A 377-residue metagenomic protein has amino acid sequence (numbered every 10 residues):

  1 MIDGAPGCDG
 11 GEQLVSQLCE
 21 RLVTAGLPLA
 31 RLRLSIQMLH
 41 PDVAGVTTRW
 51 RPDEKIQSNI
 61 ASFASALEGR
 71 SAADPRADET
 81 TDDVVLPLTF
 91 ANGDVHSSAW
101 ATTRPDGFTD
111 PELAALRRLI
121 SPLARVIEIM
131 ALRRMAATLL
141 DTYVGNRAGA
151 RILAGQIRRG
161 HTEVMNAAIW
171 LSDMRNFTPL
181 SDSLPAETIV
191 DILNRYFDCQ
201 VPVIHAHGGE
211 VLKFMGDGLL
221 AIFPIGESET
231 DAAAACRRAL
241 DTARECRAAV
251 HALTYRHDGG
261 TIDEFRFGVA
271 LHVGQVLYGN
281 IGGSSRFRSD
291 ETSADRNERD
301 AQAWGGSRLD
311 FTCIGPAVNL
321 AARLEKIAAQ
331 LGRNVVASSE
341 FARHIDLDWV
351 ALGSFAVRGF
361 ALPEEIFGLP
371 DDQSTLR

Functional and structural regions predicted by a protein language model:
D3-Q17, E187-I189: Signal-transducing coiled-coil linker helices
C19, N194-G208, E229-V269, V273 (+2 more regions): Alpha-helical scaffold within the catalytic cores of cyclic-nucleotide enzymes
L22-A77: Structured interaction and signal-relay segments at domain junctions
D78-A91: A short, aliphatic-rich beta-strand micro-motif
A101-R117: Regulatory loop-to-helix N-cap segments in sensory/regulatory domains that couple ligand/signal detection
L113-V164: Regulatory cytosolic signal-relay segments
R158-D241: Catalytic NTP-binding/metal-coordinating core of nucleotidyl cyclase/transferase enzymes
Y278, A294-A301, A321, I327-R377: Cytosolic regulatory/linker segments at or just downstream of nucleotide-handling modules in signal-transduction
